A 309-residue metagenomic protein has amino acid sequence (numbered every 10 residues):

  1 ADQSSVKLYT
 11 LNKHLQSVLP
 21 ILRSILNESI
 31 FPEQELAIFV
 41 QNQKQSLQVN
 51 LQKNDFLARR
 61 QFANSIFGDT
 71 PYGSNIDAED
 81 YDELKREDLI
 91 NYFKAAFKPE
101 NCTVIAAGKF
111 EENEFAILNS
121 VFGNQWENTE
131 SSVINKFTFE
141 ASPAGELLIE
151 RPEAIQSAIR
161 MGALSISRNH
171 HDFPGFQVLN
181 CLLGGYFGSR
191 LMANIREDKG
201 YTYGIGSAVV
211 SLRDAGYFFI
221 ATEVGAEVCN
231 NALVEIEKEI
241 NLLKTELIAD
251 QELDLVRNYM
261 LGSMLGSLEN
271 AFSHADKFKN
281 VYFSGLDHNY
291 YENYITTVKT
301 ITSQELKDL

Functional and structural regions predicted by a protein language model:
A1-S131, S167, E197-L309: Charge-rich, well-structured scaffold segments of protease-associated domains
N101, E130-S189: His/Glu-based metal-binding/catalytic segments typifying zinc-dependent metallopeptidases
M192-A193: Phosphate-proximal small/polar/acidic motifs at interfaces that engage nucleotide phosphates, polyphosphates
